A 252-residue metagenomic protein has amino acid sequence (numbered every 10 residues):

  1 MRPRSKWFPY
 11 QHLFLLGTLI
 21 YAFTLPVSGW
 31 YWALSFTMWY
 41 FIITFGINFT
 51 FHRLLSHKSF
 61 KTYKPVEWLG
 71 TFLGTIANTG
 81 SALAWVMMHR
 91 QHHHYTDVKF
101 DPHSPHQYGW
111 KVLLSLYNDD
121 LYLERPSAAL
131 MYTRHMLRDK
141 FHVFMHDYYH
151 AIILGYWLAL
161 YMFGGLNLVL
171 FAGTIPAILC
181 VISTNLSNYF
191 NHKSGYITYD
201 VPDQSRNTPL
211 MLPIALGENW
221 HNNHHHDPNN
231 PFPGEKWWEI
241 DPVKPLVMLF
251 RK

Functional and structural regions predicted by a protein language model:
M1-L186, F190, W220, N229-K252: Non-catalytic, topology-defining segments of multipass membrane proteins
Y132-K140, I197-W220, H224-D227: Active-site-proximal inter-transmembrane loops
F190-Y196: Flexible secondary-structure boundary motifs
